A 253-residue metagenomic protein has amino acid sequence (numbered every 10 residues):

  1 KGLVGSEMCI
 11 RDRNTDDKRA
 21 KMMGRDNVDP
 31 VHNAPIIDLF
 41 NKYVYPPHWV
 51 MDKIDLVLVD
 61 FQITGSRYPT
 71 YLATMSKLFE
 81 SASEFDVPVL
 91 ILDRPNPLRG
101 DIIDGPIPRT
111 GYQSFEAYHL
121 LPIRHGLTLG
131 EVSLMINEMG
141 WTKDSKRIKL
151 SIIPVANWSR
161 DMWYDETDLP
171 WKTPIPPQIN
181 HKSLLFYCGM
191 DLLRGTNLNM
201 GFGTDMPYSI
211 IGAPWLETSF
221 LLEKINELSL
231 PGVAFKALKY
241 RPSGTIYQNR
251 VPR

Functional and structural regions predicted by a protein language model:
K1-G5, C9-I10: Single conserved hydrophobic/aromatic residue that forms the stacking wall/gate of nucleotide- or nucleobase-binding
M8-C9, R194-D205, I211-L216, I246: Active-site loops and adjacent core secondary-structure elements that bind or stabilize anionic groups
D16-K18, L90-Y112: Glycine-rich, charge-decorated loop segments at or immediately adjacent to ligand/cofactor-binding or catalytic sites
G24-I54, S66: Glycine-rich oxoanion-binding loops at beta->alpha junctions
I63-M75: Glycine/threonine-rich flexible loop motifs
E84-P88: A short helix->loop->beta-strand "cap" motif at the edges of active sites that frequently abuts
Q113-Y187: Conserved anion/nucleotide-ligand pocket segment
I211-R253: Conserved functional hotspot residues or short segments at active or partner-binding sites across diverse domains
